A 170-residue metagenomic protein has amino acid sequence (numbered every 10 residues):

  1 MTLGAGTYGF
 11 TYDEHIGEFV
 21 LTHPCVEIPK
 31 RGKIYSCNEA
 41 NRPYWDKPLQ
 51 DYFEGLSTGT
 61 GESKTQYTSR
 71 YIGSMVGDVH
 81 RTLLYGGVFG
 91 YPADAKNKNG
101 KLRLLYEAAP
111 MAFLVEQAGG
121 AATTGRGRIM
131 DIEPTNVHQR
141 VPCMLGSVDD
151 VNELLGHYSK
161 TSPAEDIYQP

Functional and structural regions predicted by a protein language model:
M1-P170: IMPase-like, lithium-sensitive Mg2+-dependent phosphomonoesterase catalytic core
